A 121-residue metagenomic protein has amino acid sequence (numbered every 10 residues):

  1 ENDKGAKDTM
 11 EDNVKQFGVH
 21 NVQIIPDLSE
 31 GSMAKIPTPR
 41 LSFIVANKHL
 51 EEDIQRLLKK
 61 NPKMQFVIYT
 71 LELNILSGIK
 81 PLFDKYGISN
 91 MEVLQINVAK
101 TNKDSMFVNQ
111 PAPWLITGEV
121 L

Functional and structural regions predicted by a protein language model:
E1-A6, A46, L71: Short beta->alpha hinge that forms the Motif I/post-I loop of the SAM-binding pocket
N2-P39: S-adenosyl-L-methionine
K7, L50-I54, L76-S77: Short, well-ordered alpha-helical microsegments
V14-N21, S42, D84-Y86, Q110: Short, hinge-like loop/turn segments at secondary-structure boundaries
I25-V67: Active-site segment flanking the S-adenosylmethionine/decSAM binding pocket in AdoMet-dependent transferases
R56-A112: C-terminal substrate-binding/active-site "lid" region of AdoMet-derived donor-dependent transferases
W114-I116: C-terminal capping/lid region of NAD(P)-dependent oxidoreductase domains
G118-L121: C-terminal lobe and adjacent flexible extensions of AdoMet/dcAdoMet transferase-like proteins
